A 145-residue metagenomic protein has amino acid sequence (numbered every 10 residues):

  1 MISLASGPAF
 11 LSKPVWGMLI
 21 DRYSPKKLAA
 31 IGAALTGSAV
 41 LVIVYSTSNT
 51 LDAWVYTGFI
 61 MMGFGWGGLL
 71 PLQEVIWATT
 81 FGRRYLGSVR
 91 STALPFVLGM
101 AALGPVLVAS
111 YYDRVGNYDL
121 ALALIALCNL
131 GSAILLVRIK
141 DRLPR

Functional and structural regions predicted by a protein language model:
S6-P14, L98-A102: Residue-level signature of mid-helix packing/kink "hotspots" within the transmembrane helices of 12-pass Major
S12-P25, Y112-D113: Helix-to-loop junctions at the C-terminal end of transmembrane segments in multipass secondary transporters
L35-S48: C-terminal ends and interior cores of transmembrane alpha-helices in multi-pass membrane transporters/permeases
A53-G68: Hydrophobic core of transmembrane alpha-helices in multi-pass small-molecule transporters, especially MFS/SLC-type
G68-F81: Intracellular juxtamembrane helix-capping segments at the cytosolic ends of symmetry-related transmembrane helices
T80-V115: A late C-terminal transmembrane helix in Major Facilitator Superfamily
S110-L127: A membrane-interface helix-boundary motif in multi-pass transporters
A126-R145: Multi-pass alpha-helical transporter architecture, strongest for 12-TM Major Facilitator/SLC carriers used
